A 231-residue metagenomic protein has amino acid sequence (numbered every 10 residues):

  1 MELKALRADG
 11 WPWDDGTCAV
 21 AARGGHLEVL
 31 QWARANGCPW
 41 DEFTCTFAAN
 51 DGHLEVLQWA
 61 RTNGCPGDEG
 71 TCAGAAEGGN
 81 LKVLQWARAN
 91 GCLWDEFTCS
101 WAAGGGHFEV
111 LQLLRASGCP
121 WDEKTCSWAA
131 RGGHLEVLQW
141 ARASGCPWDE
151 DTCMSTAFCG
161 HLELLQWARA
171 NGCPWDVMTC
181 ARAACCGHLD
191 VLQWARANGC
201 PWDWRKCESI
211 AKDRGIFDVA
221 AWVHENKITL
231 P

Functional and structural regions predicted by a protein language model:
M1-P231: Ankyrin repeat (ANK) tandem alpha-helical domains that serve as protein-protein interaction scaffolds, prominent
